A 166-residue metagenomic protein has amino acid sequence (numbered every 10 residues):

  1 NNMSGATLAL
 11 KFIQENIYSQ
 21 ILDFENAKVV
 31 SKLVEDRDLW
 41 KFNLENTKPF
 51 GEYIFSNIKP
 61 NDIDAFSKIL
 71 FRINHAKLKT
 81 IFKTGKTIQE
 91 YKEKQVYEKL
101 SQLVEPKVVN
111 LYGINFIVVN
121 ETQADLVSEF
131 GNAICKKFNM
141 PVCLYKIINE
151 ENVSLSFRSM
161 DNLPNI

Functional and structural regions predicted by a protein language model:
N1-F66: Short alpha-helices
M3, R37, L111-Y112, Y145: Aromatic-enriched hydrophobic runs in primary sequence
S4, S19, S31, S56 (+5 more regions): Generic serine detector
G5, N26, V30, N46 (+4 more regions): Alpha-helical structural motif
K11, F116-I166: Glycine-rich, acidic loop segments that terminate in or are immediately followed by a histidine
K11-E15, E98, L103-V104, E151-V153: Solvent-exposed, well-ordered amphipathic alpha-helical segments that flank/support binding or catalytic loops
E15-L22, F71-K77, M160-P164: Noncatalytic linker/hinge segments flanking ATPase motor cores
L39-S128: Glycine-rich, Lys/Arg-enriched anion-binding loops that position phosphate/diphosphate groups for phosphoryl
